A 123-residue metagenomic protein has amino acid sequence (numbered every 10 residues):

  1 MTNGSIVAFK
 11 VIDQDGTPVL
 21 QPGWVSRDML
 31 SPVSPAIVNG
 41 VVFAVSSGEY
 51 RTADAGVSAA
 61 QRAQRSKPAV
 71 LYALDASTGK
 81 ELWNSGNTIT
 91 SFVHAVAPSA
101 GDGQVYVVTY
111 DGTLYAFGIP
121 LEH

Functional and structural regions predicted by a protein language model:
M1-H123: Extracytoplasmic/lumenal domain signature
